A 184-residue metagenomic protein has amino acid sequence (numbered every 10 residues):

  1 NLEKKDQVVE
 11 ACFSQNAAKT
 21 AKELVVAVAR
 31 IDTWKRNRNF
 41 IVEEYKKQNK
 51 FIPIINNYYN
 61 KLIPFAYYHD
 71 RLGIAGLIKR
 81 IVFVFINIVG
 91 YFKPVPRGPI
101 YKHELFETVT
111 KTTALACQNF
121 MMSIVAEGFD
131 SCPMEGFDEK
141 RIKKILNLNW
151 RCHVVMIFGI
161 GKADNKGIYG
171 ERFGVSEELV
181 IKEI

Functional and structural regions predicted by a protein language model:
N1-I184: Acidic, surface-exposed loops and disordered segments
